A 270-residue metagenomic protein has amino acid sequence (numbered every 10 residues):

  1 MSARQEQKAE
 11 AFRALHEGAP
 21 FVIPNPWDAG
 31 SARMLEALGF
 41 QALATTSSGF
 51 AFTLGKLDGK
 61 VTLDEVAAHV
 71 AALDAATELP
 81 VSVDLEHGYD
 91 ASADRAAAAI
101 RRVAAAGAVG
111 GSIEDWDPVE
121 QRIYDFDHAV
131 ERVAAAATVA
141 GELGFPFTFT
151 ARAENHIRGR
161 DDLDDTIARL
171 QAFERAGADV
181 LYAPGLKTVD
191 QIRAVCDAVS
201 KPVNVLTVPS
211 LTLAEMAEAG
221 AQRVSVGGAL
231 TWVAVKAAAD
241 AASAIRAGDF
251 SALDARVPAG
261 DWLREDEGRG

Functional and structural regions predicted by a protein language model:
S2-A3, F12, G228-G270: Extended, intrinsically disordered, low-complexity segments
S2-V83, G88-V226, W232-D240: Alpha/beta enzyme core
